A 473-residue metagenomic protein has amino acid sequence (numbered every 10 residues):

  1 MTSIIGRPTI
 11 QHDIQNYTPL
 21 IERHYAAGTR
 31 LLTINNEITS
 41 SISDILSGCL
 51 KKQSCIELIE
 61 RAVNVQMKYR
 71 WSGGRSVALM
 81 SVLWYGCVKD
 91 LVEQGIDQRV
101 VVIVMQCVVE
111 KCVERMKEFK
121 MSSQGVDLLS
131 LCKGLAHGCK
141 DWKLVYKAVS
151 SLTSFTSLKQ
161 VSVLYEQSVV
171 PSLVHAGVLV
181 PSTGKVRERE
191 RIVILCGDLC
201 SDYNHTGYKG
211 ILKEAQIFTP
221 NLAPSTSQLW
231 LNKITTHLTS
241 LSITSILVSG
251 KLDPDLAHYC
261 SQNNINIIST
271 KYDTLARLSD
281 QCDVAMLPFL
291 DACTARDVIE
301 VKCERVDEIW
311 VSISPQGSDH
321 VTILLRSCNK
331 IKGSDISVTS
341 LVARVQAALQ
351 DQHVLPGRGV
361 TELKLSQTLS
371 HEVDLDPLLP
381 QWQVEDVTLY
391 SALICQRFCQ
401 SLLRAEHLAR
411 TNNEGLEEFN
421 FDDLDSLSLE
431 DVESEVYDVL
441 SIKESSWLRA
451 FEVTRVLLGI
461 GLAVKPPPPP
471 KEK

Functional and structural regions predicted by a protein language model:
M1-I10, Y17, V65-D198, D202 (+6 more regions): Non-catalytic interaction/clamp surfaces of large macromolecular machines
M1-Q66, G250-K251, D255, Q262-I267: Generic N-terminal targeting/processing segments that precede catalytic cores or assembly contacts
Y25-T33, G73, R99, E118-D127 (+11 more regions): Flexible, glycine/charged-enriched surface loops at secondary-structure junctions
V82, I96, Q106, D198-C200 (+11 more regions): Short, ordered loop/turn segments at secondary-structure junctions
D90-G138, T294, V298-W310, T322 (+1 more regions): A structural-propensity feature for long, helix-poor, extended segments
R191-T270: Extracellular/luminal Protease-associated
I268-D335: Conserved phosphate-handling catalytic cores of large alpha/beta enzymes
C328-K473: Extended, low-charge hydrophobic alpha-helical regions
